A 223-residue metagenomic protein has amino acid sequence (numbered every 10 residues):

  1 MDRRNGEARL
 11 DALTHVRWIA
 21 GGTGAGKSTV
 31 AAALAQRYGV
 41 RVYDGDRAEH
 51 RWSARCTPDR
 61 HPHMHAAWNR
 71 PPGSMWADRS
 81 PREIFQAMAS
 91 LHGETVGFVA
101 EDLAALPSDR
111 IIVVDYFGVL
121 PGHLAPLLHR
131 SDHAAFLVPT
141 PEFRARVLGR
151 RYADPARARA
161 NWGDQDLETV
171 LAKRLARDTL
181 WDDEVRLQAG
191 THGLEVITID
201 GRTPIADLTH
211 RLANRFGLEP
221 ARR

Functional and structural regions predicted by a protein language model:
I19: Hydrophobic anchor at the beta1->P-loop junction of P-loop NTPases
G22: P-loop (Walker A) phosphate-binding loop of NTP-binding proteins
K27: Conserved lysine of the Walker
V30, L34: Hydrophobic positions on the alpha1 helix immediately C-terminal to the Walker A/P-loop
Y38-C56: Short beta-strand-centered segment that lines the nucleotide-binding/catalytic pocket of NTP-utilizing
R51-I111, G118: ATP-dependent small-molecule kinase phosphotransfer cores that center on conserved nucleotide phosphate-binding segments
D132-W181: A glycine- and Lys/Arg-enriched "phosphate-lid" helix/loop adjacent to the NTP-binding pocket of small-molecule kinases
T179-R223: NTP-dependent small-molecule kinase module
